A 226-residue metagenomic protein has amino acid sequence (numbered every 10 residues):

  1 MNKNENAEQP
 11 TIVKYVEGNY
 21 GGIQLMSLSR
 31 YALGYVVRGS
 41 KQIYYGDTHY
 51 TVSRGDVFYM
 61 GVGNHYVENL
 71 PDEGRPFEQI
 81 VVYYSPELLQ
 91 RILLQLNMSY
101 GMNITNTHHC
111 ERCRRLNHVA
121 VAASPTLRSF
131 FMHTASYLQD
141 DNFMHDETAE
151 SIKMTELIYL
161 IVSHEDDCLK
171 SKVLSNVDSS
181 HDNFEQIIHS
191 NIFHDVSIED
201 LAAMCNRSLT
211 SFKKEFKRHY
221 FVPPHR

Functional and structural regions predicted by a protein language model:
N6-N106: N-terminal regulatory/effector-sensing and dimerization cores that precede helix-turn-helix DNA-binding domains
E17, E165-K172: Short, Lys/Arg-enriched N-terminal segment that forms or immediately precedes the first helix of a structured domain
L28-Y31, I152, S179: Aromatic- and histidine-enriched alpha-helix N-cap/loop-to-helix transition segments that scaffold the rims
L96-E156, L160, Q186: Amphipathic alpha-helical segments enriched in hydrophobic/aromatic residues interleaved with Lys/Arg
E147-S151, L174, C205: Conserved phosphate/pyrophosphate-binding and hydrolysis machinery centered on Walker-type P-loop NTPases, extending
L160-D167, I187-N191, D195-R226: Basic/polar phosphate-binding segments, predominantly the helix-turn-helix DNA-binding elements of transcriptional
N176-V177, R226: Short, basic, alpha-helical segments at the C-terminal edge of helix-turn-helix-like DNA-binding modules
V177-E185: Short, leucine-enriched amphipathic alpha-helices that occur as contiguous helical runs
